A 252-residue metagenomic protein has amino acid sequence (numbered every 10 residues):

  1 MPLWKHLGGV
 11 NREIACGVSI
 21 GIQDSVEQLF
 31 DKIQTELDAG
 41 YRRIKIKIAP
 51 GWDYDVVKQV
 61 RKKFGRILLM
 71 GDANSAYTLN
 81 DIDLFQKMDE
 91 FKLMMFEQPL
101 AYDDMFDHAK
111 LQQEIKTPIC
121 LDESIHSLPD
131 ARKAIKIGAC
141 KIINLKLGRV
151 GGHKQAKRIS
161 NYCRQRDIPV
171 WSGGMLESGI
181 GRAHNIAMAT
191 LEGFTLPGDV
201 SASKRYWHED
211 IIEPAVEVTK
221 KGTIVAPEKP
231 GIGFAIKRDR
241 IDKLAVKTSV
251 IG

Functional and structural regions predicted by a protein language model:
M1-L69, S75-L79, K87-E90, E114 (+1 more regions): N-terminal capping/lid subdomain adjacent to the active-site entrance of alpha/beta enzymes
V18, N144, D199-V200: Structural signal for conserved beta-strand scaffold positions within catalytic alpha/beta enzyme cores
G21, H126, V150, E177 (+3 more regions): Short, glycine-/Ser/Thr-/acidic-enriched flexible segments
E36-A39, K47, P118, R166 (+2 more regions): Change "in soluble alpha/beta enzymes" to "in soluble alpha/beta proteins
I46, G51-A183: Catalytic core of soluble alpha/beta enzymes
K141, I168, F194-L196, G222 (+1 more regions): A short pocket-lining beta-strand/turn micro-motif at the edge of beta-sheets
G148, G173-M175, S201-S203, K221 (+1 more regions): Short, loop-centered acidic/histidine patches that primarily coordinate divalent metals
E177, G181-A215, K229: Active-site pocket-lining/capping segments in soluble small-molecule metabolic enzymes
